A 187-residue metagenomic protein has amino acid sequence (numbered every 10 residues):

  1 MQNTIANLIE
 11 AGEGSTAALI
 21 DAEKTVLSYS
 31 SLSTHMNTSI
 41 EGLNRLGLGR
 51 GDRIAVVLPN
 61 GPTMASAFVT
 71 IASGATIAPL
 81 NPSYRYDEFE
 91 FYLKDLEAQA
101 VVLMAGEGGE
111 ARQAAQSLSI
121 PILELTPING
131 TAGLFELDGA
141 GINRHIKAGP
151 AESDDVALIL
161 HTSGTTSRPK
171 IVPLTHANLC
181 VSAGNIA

Functional and structural regions predicted by a protein language model:
I5-S28: AMP-dependent adenylate-forming
G14-S15, G141-H161, S167-R168: Conserved pre-ATP/AMP-binding loop-to-beta segment of ANL
S15-T16, S30-A55, R85-E90, K94: ANL superfamily AMP-binding
T25, E41-Y84: Conserved AMP-binding/adenylate-forming
V26-S30, A157-V181: Conserved AMP-binding A3 loop
I54, I71, V101, V156 (+1 more regions): Conserved S/T- and glycine-rich ATP-binding loop of Class I adenylate-forming
L58, L80-P82, L103-M104, P121-T131: Short beta-strand elements of ligand-binding domains
Y84-A114, L134, S182-A187: Conserved ATP-dependent adenylate/AMP-binding module captured primarily in the ANL superfamily
